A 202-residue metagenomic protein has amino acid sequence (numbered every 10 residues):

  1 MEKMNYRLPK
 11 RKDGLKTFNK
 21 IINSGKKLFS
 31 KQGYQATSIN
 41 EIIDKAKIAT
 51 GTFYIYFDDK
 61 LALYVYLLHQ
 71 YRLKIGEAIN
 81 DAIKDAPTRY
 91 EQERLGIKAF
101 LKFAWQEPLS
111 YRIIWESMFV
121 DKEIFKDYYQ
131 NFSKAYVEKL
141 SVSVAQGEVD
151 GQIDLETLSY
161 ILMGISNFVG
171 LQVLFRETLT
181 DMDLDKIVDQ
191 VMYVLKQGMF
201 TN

Functional and structural regions predicted by a protein language model:
M1-N5, K102, E138-Q146, I165-L171 (+1 more regions): C-terminal peripheral helix-coil segments that are non-catalytic and often amphipathic
E2, K16, K20, L28-A62 (+1 more regions): Helix-turn-helix
S24-L28, A99, F103, I165: Short amphipathic alpha-helical elements of helix-turn-helix/winged-helix folds
Q35, I48, V149-D150, L179: Conserved hydrophobic residue
Y66, N80-Q106, S159-L162, D185-V188: Hydrophobic alpha-helical connector segments
L73-G76, N80, K122-E148, E156-Y160 (+3 more regions): Amphipathic alpha-helical packing segments from all-alpha helical-bundle domains
A99-E123, F168-F175: Amphipathic alpha-helical segments used for helix-helix packing
